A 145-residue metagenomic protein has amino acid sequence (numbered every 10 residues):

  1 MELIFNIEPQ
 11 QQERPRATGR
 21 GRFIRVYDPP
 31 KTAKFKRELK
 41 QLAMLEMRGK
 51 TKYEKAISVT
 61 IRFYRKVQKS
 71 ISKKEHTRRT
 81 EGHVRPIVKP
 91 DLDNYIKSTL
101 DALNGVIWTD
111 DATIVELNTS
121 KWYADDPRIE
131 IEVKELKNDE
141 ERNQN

Functional and structural regions predicted by a protein language model:
M1-N145: Acidic, proline/glycine-enriched N-terminal capping motif
